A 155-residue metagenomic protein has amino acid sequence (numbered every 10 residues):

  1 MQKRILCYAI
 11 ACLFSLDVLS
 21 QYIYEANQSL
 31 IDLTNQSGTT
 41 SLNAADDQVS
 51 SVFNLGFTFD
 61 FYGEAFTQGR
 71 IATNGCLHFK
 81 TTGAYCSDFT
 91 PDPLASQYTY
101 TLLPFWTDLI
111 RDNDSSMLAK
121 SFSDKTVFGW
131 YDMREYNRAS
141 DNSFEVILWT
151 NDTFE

Functional and structural regions predicted by a protein language model:
M1-I5: Positively charged n-region of N-terminal signal peptides that target proteins for export
Y8, V18-L19: Cleavable N-terminal signal peptides
A11-C12: Short, linear, compositionally biased motifs with a strong N-terminal bias
Q21-E155: Von Willebrand factor type D
